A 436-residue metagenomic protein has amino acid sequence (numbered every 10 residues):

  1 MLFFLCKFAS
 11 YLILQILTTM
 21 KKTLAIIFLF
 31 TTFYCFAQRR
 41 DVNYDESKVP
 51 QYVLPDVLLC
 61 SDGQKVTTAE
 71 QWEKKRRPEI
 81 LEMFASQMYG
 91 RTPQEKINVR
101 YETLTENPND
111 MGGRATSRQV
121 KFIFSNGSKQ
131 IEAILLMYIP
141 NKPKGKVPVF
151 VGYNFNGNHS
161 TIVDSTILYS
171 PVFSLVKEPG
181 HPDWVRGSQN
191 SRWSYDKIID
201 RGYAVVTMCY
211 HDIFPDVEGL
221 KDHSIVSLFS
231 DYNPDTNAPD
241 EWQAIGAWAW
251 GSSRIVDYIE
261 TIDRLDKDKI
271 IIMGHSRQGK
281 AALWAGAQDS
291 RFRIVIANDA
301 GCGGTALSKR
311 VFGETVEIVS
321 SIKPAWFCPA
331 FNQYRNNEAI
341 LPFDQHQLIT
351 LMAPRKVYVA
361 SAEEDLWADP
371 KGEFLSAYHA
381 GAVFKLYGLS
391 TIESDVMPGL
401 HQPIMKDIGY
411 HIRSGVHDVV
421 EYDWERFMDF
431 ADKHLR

Functional and structural regions predicted by a protein language model:
M1-R40: Bacterial Sec-dependent N-terminal signal peptides
Q38-I134, Y138-P143, V147, T161-I167 (+1 more regions): N-terminal targeting or regulatory segments adjacent to alpha/beta-hydrolase or S9 domains
K146-N154: Short beta-strand element of the alpha/beta-hydrolase
Y153-R254, E260-T261, S308-K309: Cap/lid segment of the alpha/beta-hydrolase catalytic domain
I225-L228, A297-L348, E373-S394: Mobile cap/lid helix-loop segments that gate and shape the active-site cleft of serine hydrolases
R254-G313: Primarily recognizes the serine-hydrolase "nucleophile elbow" in alpha/beta-hydrolase and SGNH/GDSL folds
A353, V359-A368, S414: Conserved strand-to-loop "acid loop" that flanks and positions the catalytic carboxylate
A377-R436: C-terminal catalytic histidine-bearing segment of alpha/beta-hydrolase fold enzymes
